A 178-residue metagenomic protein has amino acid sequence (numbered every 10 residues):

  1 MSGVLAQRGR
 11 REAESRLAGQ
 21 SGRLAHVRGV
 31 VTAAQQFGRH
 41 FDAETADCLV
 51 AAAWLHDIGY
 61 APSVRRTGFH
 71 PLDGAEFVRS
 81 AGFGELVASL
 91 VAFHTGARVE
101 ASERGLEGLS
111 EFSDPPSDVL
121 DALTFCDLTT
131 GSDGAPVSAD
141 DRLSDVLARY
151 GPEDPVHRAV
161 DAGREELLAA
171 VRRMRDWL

Functional and structural regions predicted by a protein language model:
M1-V4, S15-A43, L55, F83 (+1 more regions): Divalent metal-dependent phosphate-bond-processing catalytic cores, especially two-metal-ion Mg2+/Mn2+ enzymes that act
G3-Q7, C48: Acidic-glycine-rich active-site phosphate/pyrophosphate-binding loop
R10-E14: Short glycine/proline-rich turn/loop motifs
A46-V78, A88-R98, D127: His-Asp-centered metal-binding catalytic motifs of divalent-metal-dependent phosphohydrolases/nucleases
